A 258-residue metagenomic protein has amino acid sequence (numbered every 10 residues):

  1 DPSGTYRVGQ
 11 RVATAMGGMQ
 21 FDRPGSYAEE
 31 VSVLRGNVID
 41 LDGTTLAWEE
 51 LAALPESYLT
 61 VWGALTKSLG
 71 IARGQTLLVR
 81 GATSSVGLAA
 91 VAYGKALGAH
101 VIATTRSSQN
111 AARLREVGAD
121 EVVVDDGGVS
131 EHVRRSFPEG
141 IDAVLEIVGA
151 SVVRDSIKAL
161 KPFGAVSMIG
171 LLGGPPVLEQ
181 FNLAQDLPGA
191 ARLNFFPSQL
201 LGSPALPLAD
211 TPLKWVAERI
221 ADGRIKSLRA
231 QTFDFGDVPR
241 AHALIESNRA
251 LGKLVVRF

Functional and structural regions predicted by a protein language model:
D1-M19: Glycine-rich beta-strand-centered segment in the early N-terminal region that forms part of a ligand/cofactor-binding
R11, L51-G127: Mid-domain Rossmann-like dinucleotide-binding core that forms the NAD(H)/NADP(H) cofactor-binding site
A13, L78, D142-L145: N-terminal Rossmann-like NAD(P) cofactor-binding module of classical short-chain dehydrogenase/reductase
G17-G18, A82, L171: Short, surface-exposed secondary-structure boundary micro-motifs
G128-E139: Short amphipathic alpha-helix with an adjacent loop that forms part of the alpha/beta core around
S151-R224, F258: Glycine-rich phosphate-binding loop and adjacent beta-alpha segment of Rossmann(oid) nucleotide-cofactor-binding
A217, D222-Q231, P239-F258: C-terminal capping/lid region of NAD(P)-dependent oxidoreductase domains
